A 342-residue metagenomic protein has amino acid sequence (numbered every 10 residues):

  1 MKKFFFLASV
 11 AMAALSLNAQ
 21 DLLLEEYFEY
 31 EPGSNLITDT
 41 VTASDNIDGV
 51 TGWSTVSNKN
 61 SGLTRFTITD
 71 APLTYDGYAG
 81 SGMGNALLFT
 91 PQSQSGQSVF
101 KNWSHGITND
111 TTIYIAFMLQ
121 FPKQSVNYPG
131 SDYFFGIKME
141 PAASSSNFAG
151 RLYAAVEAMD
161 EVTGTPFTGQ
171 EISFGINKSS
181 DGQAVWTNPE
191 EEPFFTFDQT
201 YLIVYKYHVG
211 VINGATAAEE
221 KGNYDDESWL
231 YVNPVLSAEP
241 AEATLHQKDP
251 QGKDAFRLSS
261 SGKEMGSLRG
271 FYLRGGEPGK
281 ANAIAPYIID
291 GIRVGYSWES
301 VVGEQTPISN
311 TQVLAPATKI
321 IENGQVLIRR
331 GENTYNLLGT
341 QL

Functional and structural regions predicted by a protein language model:
M1-L23, I308, G339: Bacterial Sec-dependent N-terminal signal peptides
F28, F117, F195-A255: Carbohydrate-binding surfaces in secreted/extracellular proteins
G33-S34, Y78-E171: Secretory/extracellular carbohydrate-interaction modules and structurally similar beta-sandwich "look-alikes"
N35-A86: Extracellular glycan-recognition surfaces and repeat-rich motifs
G175-L202, V211-I212: Short, aromatic/His-centered strand-loop micro-motif at the edge of beta-sheets
Y224-W229, P278-G291, S300-V301: Extracellular carbohydrate recognition
A241-I288: Flexible glycan-contacting loops in extracellular carbohydrate-active proteins
S300-G331, Q341-L342: Residue-level detector of functionally pivotal "anchor" positions at catalytic/ligand-binding pockets or at interdomain
